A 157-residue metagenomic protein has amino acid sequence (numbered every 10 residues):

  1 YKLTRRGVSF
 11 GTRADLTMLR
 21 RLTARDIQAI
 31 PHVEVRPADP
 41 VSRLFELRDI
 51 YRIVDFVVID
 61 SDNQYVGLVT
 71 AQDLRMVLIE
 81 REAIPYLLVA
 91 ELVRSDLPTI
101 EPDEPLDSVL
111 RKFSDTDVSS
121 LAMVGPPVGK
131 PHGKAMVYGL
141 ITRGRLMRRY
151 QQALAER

Functional and structural regions predicted by a protein language model:
Y1-E34, Q152-R157: Membrane-interfacial segments at transmembrane helix termini in multi-pass membrane proteins
K2-V8, D62-N63, G129-P131: A glycine-rich phosphate-binding loop feature that marks nucleotide/adenosyl-phosphate handling sites
R20-H32, D39-S42, D73, P85-L97 (+1 more regions): Bateman (tandem CBS) regulatory domains
A29, R52-I53: A short helix-to-beta-strand capping loop
V35-R52, I59-D60, L78-R81, T99-P127 (+2 more regions): The conserved cystathionine-beta-synthase
D49, D55-Q64, T70-M76, A83 (+1 more regions): Intracellular, membrane-proximal regulatory regions of polytopic membrane proteins
Q64-L68, P131-L140: Glycine-rich acetyl-CoA-binding "A-motif" of GNAT/NAT acetyltransferases
